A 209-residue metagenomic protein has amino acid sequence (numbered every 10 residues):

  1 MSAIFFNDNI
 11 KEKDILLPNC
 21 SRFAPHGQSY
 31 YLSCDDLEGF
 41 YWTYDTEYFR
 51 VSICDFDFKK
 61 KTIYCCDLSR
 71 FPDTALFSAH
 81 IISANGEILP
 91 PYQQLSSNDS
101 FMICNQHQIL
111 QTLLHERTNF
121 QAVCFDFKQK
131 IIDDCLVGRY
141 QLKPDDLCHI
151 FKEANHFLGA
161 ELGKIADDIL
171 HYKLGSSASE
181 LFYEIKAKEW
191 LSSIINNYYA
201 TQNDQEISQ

Functional and structural regions predicted by a protein language model:
M1-D73: N-terminal low-complexity or simple alpha-helical regulatory segments that function as activation/interaction modules
S2, N7-N9, S21, S29 (+9 more regions): Generic serine detector
A24-H26, Y31-S33, L37-G39, I82-S83 (+3 more regions): Mixed-charge, polar/low-complexity N-terminal
D55-F58, F71-E87, F125-F127: Short, conserved beta-strand element in jelly-roll/cupin
N85-Q209: Alpha-helical bundle regulatory/interaction domains
